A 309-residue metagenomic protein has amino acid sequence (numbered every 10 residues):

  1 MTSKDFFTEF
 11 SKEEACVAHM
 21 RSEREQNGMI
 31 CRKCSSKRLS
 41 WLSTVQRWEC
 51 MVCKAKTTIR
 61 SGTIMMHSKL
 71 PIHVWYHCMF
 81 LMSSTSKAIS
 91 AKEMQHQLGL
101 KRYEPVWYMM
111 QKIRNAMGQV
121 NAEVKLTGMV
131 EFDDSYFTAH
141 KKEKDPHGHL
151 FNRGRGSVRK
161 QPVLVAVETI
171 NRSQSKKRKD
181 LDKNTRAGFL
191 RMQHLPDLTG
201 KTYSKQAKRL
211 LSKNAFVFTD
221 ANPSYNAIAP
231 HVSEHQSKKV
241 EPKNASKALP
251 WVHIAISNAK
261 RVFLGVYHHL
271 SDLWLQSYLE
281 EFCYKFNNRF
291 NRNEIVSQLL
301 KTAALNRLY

Functional and structural regions predicted by a protein language model:
M1-Y309: Residue-level recognition of single "structural anchor" positions that define or cap local secondary structure
